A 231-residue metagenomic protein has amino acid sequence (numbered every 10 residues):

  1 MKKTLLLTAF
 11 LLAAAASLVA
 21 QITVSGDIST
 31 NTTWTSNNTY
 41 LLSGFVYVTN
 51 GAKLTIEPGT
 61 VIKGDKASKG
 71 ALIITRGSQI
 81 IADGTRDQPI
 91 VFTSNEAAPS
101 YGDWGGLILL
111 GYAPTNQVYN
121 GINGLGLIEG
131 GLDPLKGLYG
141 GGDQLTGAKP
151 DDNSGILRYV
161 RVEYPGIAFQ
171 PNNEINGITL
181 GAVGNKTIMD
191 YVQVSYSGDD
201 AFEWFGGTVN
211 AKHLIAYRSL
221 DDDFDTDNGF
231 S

Functional and structural regions predicted by a protein language model:
M1-T23: Bacterial Sec-dependent N-terminal signal peptides
Q21-S231: Beta-strand/loop edge motif enriched in small/polar residues
